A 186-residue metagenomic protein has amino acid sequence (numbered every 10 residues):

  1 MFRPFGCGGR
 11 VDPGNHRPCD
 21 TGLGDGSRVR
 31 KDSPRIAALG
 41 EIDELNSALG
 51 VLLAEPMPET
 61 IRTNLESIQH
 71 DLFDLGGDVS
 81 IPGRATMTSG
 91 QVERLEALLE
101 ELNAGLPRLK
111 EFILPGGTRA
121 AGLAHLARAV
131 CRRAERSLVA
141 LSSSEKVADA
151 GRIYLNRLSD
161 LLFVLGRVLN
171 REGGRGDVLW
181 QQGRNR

Functional and structural regions predicted by a protein language model:
M1-R186: Phosphate/pyrophosphate-binding loop motifs in nucleotide- or prenyl diphosphate-using proteins
